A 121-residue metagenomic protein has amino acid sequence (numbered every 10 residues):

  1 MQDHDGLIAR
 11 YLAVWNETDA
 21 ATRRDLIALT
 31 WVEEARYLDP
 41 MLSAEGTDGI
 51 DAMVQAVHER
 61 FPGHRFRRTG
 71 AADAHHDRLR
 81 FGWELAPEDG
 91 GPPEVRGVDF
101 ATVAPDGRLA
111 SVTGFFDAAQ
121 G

Functional and structural regions predicted by a protein language model:
Q2, N16, A52, H58-G121: A beta-strand edge to alpha-helix "cap/lid" segment located at domain peripheries
Q2-D19: Short, aromatic-enriched amphipathic alpha-helices that serve as compact interaction elements
H4, T22-D77: A solvent-exposed, acidic/Ser-Thr-rich amphipathic alpha-helical stretch
I8-Y11, W31, V54, F81-W83: Hydrophobic alpha-helical core bundles mediating ligand binding, dimerization, or RNAP-core interactions
